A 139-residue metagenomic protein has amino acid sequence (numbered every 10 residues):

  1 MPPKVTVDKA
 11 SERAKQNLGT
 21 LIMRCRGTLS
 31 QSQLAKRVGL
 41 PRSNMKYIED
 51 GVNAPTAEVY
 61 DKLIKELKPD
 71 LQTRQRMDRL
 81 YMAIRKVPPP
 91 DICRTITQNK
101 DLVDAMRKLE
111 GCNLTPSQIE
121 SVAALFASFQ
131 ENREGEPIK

Functional and structural regions predicted by a protein language model:
P2-T28, S117-S121, L125, N132: A short, Lys/Arg-rich alpha-helix, primarily the initiator
P3-K4, Q75-E110: Short, charged recognition helix plus adjacent turn of helix-turn-helix-like nucleic-acid-binding domains
L21, N44, E58-L63, P88 (+1 more regions): A general alpha-helix detector
G27-Y47, M77: Short alpha-helical DNA-recognition segment
G39-P55, K62-L63: Recognition helix of helix-turn-helix/homeodomain-like DNA-binding domains that insert into the DNA major groove
T56-R76, A83: DNA major-groove recognition helix of helix-turn-helix/homeodomain DNA-binding modules
K100-P137: Short, low-complexity, charged amphipathic interaction modules
